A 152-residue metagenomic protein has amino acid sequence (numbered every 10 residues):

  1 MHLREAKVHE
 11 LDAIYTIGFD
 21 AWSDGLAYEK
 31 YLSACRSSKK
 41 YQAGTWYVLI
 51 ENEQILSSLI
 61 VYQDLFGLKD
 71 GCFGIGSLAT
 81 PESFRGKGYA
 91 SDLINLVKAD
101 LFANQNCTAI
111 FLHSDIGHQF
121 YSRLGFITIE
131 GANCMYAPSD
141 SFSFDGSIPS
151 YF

Functional and structural regions predicted by a protein language model:
M1-R36, K40-I50, Q54-L56, A132 (+1 more regions): Short amphipathic alpha-helix that is part of the acyltransferase structural core
A6, L112-H113: Small/polar loops that bind or transfer phosphate-bearing groups
Q42, N104-Q105: A structural signal for short coil/turn segments at secondary-structure junctions
V48, Q54-D64, G71-A79: Conserved beta-strand in the GNAT
D64-F66, S83, G117: Short coil/turn motifs at secondary-structure junctions
F84-L96: Conserved acetyl-CoA pyrophosphate-binding loop and the N-cap/start of the following alpha-helix in GNAT-like
V97-L101: Short hydrophobic clusters on alpha-helical segments that form packing/core surfaces in small helical domains
N106-T108, S114-P138: Conserved active-site alpha-helix within GNAT-family acetyltransferase domains
